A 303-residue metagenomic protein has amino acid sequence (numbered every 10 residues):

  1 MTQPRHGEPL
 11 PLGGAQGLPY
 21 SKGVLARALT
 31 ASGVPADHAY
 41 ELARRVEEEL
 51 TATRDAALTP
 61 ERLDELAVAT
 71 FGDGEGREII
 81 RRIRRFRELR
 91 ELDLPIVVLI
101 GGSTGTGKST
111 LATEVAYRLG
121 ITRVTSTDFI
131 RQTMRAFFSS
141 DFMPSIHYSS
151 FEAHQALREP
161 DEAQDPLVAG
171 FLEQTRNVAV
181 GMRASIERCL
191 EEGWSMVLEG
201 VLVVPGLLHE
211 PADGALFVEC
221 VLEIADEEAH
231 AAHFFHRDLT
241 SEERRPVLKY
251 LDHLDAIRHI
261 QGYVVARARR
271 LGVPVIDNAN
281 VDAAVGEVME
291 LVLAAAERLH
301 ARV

Functional and structural regions predicted by a protein language model:
T30, P35-V97: Extreme N-terminal, non-catalytic leader segments that precede Walker-type/kinase nucleotide-binding cores
V97-L119: Glycine-rich phosphate-binding P-loop
I121, D213-V218, L271-V273: Short glycine-/polar-rich loops that comprise or flank the Walker A/P-loop and associated switch/sensor motifs
I121-F137: Short beta-strand-centered segment that lines the nucleotide-binding/catalytic pocket of NTP-utilizing
T122, E192-L198, V218: Loop/turn-to-beta-strand initiation segments
R135-W194: Conserved nucleotide-sensing/catalytic segment adjacent to the nucleotide-binding pocket in NTP-handling enzymes
L216-G262: A glycine- and Lys/Arg-enriched "phosphate-lid" helix/loop adjacent to the NTP-binding pocket of small-molecule kinases
G262-V303: NTP-dependent small-molecule kinase module
